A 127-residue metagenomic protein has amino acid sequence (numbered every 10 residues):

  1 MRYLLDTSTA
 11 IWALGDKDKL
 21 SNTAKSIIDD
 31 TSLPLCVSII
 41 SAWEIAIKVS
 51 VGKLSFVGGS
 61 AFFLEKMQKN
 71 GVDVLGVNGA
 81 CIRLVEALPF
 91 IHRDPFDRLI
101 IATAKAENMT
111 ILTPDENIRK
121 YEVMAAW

Functional and structural regions predicted by a protein language model:
M1-V37, K53-E65, E107, E116-K120: Short, well-structured N-terminal submotif of metal-dependent ribonuclease cores
D6-S8, I45, V85, A104: Generic structural signal for small/hydrophobic residues in well-ordered secondary structure, especially within
T9, S41, C81, I100 (+1 more regions): Alpha-helix capping/helix-boundary segments
V57-A61, K69-P114: Active-site neighborhoods of divalent-metal-dependent phosphate/nucleic-acid chemistry enzymes
N70, Y121-E122: Short, structured coil segments at secondary-structure junctions
